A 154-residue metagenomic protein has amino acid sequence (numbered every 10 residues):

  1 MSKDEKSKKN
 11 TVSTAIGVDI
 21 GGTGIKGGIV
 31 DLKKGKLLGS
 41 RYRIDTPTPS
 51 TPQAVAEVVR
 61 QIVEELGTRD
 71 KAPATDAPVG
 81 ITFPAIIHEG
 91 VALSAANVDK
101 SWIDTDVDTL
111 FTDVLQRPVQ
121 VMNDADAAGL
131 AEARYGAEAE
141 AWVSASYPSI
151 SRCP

Functional and structural regions predicted by a protein language model:
E5-K6, N10-E57, P73, A92-S94: Short glycine-rich, Thr/Ser-proximal phosphate-binding strand/loop in the N-terminal lobe of ATP-dependent enzymes
T23, P84-I87, I150-R152: Short glycine-rich anion-binding loops that position phosphate/pyrophosphate groups of nucleotides and phosphorylated
I25-I29, L130, C153-P154: Short beta-strand scaffold segments in enzyme catalytic cores
L32, D124, S149: Cofactor-binding loop segments of dinucleotide-utilizing enzymes, especially the Rossmann-like FAD- and NAD(P)+-binding
K34, T82-F83: A conserved beta-strand/loop capping segment in the N-terminal third of enzymes that catalyze redox or closely related
S40, T48-R60, E64, A74-V79 (+1 more regions): Glycine-rich phosphate-binding loop and adjoining helix at the ATP-binding site of ATP-dependent phosphoryl-transfer
A139-P154: Glycine-rich phosphate-binding loop of actin/hexokinase-like ATP-binding domains
